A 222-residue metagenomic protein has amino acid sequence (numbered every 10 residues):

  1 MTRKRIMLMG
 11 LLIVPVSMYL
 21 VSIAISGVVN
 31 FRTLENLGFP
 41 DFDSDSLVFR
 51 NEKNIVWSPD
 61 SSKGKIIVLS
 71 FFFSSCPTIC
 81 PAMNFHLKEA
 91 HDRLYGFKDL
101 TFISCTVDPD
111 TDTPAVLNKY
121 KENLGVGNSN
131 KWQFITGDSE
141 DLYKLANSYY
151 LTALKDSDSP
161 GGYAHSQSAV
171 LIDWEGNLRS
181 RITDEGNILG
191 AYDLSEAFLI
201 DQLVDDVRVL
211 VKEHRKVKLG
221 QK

Functional and structural regions predicted by a protein language model:
M1-V48, E213, V217-K222: N-terminal targeting signals for export/organelle localization
S44-D45, I66-I67, S166-Q167: Short loop/turn microsegments at loop-to-beta-strand junctions
R50-N51, I172: Hydrophobic alpha-helical segments, especially N-terminal targeting/anchoring helices
W57-L87, F102-I103: Short active-site neighborhood of thiol/selenol oxidoreductases, capturing the structured segment around
M83-L145: Structural microenvironment flanking redox-active thiols in thiol-disulfide oxidoreductases
S148-D158: Surface-exposed short loop/turn segments
S157-K222: Thiol-/selenol-based redox modules, centered on thioredoxin-like and closely related oxidoreductase domains
